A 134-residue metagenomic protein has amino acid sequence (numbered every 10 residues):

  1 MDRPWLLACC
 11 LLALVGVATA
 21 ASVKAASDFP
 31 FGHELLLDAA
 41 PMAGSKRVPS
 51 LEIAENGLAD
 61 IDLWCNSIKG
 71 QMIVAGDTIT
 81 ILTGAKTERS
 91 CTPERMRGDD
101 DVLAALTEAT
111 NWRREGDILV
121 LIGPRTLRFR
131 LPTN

Functional and structural regions predicted by a protein language model:
D2-C10, G16-N134: Lipid interaction determinants
